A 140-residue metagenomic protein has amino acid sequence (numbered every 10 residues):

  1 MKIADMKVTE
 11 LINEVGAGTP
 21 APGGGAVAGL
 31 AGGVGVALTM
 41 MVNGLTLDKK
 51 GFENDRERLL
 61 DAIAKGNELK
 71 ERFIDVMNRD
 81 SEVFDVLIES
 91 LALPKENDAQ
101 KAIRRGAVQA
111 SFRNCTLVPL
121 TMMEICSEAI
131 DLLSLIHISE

Functional and structural regions predicted by a protein language model:
I3-M6, V118-T121, E128: Polytopic transmembrane helical bundles with strong interfacial aromatic enrichment
I3-P22, L135: Short, hydrophobic/aliphatic alpha-helical segments
G16-L38: Glycine/serine-rich anion-binding loops at beta->alpha junctions that coordinate negatively charged ligand groups
L30-V34, A62, L69-V76, S111 (+1 more regions): Amphipathic alpha-helix face/heptad-repeat signature
L38-R58: Phosphate-handling active-site elements
G51-E89: A structural-propensity feature for long, helix-poor, extended segments
R105-A107: C-terminal binding/interaction regions
I136-E140: Conserved small/polar residues in nucleotide/adenosyl-binding loops
